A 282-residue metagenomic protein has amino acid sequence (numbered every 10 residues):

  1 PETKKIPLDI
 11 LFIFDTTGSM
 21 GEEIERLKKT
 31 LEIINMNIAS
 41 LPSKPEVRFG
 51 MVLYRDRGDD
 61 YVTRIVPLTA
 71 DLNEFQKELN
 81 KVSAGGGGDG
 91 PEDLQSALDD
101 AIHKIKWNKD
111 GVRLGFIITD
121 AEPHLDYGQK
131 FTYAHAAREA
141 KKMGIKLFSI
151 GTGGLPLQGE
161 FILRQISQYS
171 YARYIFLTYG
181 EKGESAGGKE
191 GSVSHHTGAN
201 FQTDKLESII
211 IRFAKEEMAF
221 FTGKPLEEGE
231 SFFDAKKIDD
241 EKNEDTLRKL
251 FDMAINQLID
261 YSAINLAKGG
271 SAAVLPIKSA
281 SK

Functional and structural regions predicted by a protein language model:
P1-K282: Divalent cation-coordinating acidic motifs and surrounding scaffolds that mediate Ca2+/Mg2+/Mn2+/Zn2+-dependent binding
